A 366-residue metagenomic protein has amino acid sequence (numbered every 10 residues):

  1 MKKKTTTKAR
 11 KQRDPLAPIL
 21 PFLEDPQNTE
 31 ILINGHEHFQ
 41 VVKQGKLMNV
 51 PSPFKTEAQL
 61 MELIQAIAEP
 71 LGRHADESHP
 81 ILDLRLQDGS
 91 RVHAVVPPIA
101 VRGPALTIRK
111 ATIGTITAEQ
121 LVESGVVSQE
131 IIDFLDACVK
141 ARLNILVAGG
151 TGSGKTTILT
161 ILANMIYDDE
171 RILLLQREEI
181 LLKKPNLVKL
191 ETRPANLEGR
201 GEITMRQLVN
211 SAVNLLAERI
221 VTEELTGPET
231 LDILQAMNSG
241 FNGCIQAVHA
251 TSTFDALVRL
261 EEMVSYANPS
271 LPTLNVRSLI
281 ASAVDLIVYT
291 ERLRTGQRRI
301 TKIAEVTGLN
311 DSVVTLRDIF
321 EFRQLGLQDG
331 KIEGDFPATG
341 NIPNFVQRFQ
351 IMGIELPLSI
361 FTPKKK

Functional and structural regions predicted by a protein language model:
M1-P51: N-terminal anchoring/assembly modules that precede and organize ATP-driven motor systems
K2-K8, Q12, R299-K366: NTP-binding/hydrolysis catalytic cores, primarily Walker-type P-loop NTPases
D14-P21, I67-L84, E170, A267-L274: Active-site phosphate-binding and catalytic loops of NTP-dependent enzymes
D25, H38, V42, M48-A141: P-loop NTP-binding catalytic core
I132, R142-I145, T157-S282, Y289-E291: Switch/coupling sub-region of P-loop NTPases
C138, A148-G150: P-loop (Walker A) phosphate-binding loop of NTP-binding proteins
G154: Conserved glycine(s) of the Walker
N275-D311: Phosphate-binding/switch region of NTP-binding enzymes
